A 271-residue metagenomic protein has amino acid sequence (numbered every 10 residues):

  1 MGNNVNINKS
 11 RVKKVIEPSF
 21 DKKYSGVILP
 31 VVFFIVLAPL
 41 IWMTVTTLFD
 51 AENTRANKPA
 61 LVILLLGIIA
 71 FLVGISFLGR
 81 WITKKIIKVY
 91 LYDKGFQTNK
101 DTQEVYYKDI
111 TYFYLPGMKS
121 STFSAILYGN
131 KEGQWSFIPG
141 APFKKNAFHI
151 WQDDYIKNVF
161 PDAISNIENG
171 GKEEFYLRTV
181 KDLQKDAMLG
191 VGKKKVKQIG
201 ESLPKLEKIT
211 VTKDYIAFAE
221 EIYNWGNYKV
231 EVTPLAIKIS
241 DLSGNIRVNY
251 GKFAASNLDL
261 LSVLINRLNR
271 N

Functional and structural regions predicted by a protein language model:
M1-R55, T111-R178: N-terminal membrane-targeting/pre-transmembrane regions
E52-I69: Hydrophobic alpha-helical transmembrane segments
V73-K94, D101: Transmembrane-cytosolic junction motif
I87-D93, F113, E207-V211: Broad, structure-driven detector of short, well-ordered beta-strand segments within folded domains
F96, Q103-K119, I216-I237: Phosphoinositide-dependent membrane-docking surfaces
T102, K131, S243-N245: Solvent-exposed strand-loop boundary residues in beta-sheet-rich modules
W135, P139-P142, N146-I222, G226 (+3 more regions): N-terminal recruitment modules of adaptor/scaffold proteins
